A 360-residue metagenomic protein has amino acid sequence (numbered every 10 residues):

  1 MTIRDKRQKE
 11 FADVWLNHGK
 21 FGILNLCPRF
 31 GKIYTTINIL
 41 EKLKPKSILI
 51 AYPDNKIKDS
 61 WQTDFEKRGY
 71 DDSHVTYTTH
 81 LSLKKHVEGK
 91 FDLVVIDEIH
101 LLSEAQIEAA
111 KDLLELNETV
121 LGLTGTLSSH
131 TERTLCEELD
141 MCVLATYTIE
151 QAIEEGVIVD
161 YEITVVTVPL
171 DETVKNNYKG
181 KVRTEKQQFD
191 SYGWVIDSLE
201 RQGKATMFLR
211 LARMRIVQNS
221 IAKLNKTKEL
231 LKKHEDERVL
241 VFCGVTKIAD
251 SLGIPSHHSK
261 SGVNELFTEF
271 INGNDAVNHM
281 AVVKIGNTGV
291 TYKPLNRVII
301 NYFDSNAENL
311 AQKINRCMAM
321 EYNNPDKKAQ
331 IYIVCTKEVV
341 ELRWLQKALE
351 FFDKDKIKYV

Functional and structural regions predicted by a protein language model:
M1-N25: Conserved pre-motif I regulatory segment
K6, K20-I23, A145-R238, C243-G244: Interdomain linker/hinge connecting the two RecA-like lobes of the SF2 helicase core
H18-I39: Walker A/P-loop
A51-K90: Inter-Walker segment of RecA-like/P-loop motor cores
D59-T63, R238-C243, K247-T288, N309-L310: Conserved helicase ATPase core of P-loop NTP-dependent helicases/translocases
F91-V95, H279-V282, T288-D304, N309-Q312 (+1 more regions): A short beta-strand element within the Helicase C-terminal
L101-E162: Post-DEXD/H (motif II) to motif III coupling segment of the RecA-like Helicase ATP-binding lobe
L144-V159, N306-I314, A319-V360: A conserved SF2-helicase RecA2
